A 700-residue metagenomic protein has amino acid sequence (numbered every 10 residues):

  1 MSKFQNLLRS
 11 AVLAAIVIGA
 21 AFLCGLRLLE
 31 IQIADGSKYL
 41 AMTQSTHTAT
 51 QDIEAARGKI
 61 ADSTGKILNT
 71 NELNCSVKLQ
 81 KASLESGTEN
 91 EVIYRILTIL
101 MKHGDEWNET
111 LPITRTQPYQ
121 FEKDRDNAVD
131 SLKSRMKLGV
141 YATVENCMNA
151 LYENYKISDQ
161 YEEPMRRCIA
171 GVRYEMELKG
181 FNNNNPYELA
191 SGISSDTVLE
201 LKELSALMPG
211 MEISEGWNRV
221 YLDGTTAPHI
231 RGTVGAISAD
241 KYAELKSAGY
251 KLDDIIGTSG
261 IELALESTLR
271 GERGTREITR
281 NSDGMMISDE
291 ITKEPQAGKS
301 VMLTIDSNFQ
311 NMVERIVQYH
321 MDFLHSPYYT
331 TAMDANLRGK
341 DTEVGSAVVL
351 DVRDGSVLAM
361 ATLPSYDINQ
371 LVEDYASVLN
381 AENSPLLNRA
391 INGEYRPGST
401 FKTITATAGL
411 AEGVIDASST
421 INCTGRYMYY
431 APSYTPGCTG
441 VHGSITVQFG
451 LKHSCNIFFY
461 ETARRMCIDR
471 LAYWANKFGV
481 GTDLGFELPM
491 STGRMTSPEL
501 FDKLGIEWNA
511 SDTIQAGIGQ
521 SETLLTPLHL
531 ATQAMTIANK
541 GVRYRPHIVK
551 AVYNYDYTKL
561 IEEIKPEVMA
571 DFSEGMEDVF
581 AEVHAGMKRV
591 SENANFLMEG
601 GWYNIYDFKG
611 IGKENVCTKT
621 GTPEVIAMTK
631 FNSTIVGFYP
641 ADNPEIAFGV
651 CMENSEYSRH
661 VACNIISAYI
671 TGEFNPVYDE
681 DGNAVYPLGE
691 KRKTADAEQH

Functional and structural regions predicted by a protein language model:
M1-P295, Q318-S346, V352: Membrane-proximal periplasmic segments of bacterial cell-envelope enzymes, especially penicillin-binding proteins
I67-N69, C75, T279-T292, I305 (+4 more regions): Beta-lactam-recognizing serine transpeptidase/beta-lactamase-like catalytic domain environment
N90-T98, S191, L199-E203, P228-G232 (+16 more regions): Solvent-exposed, polar/charged alpha-helical surfaces in well-ordered, non-transmembrane soluble domains, broadly
G104, G235-A243, G413-I415, N539-R545 (+1 more regions): Short helix-capping/linker segments at secondary-structure and domain boundaries
Q296, C651-S655: Ligand-site clamp/hinge motif
Y319-S326, L363-Y366, R589, T671: Conserved helix-loop functional segments at active or binding sites
P327-G339, M598-F608, P676-K693: Surface-exposed intrinsically disordered loops and tails
I561-I564, V661-H700: Short, gly/Ser/Thr-rich active-site loops of penicillin-recognizing serine hydrolases
